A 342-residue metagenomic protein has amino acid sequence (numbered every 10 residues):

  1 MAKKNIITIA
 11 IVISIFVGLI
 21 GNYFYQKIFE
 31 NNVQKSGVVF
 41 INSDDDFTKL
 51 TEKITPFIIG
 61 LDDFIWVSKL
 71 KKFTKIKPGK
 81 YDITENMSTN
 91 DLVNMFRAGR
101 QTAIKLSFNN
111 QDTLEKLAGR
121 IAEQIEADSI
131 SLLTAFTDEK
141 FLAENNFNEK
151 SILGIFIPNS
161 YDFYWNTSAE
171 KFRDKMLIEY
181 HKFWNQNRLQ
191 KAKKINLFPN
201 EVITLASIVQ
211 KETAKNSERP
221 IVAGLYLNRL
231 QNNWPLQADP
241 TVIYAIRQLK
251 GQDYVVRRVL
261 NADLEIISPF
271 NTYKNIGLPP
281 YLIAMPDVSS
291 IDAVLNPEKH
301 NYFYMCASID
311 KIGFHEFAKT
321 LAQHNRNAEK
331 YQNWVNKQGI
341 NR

Functional and structural regions predicted by a protein language model:
M1-R247, N261, S268, A284-S289 (+2 more regions): Conserved catalytic or metal-liganding residues and their short signature motifs at active sites of enzymes
L249-L278: C-terminal, helix-dominated tail/subdomain
